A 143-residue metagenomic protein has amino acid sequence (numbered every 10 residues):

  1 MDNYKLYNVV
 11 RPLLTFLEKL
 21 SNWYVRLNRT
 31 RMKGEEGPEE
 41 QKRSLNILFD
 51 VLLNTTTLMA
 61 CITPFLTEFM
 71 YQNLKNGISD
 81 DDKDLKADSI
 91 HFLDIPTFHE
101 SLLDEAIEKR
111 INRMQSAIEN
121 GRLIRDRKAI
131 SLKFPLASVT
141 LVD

Functional and structural regions predicted by a protein language model:
M1-N28, I47-M59: Structured secondary-structure scaffolds
N8, L85-A87, L136: Short secondary-structure junction motifs
R26-N120, T140-V142: Acidic, turn-prone loop/beta-hairpin segments
I78-K83, R127-K133: Catalytic adenosine-cofactor/nucleotide-binding cores of aminoacyl-tRNA synthetases and other
A129-D143: Short glycine-rich, basic-tinged beta-strand/loop micro-motifs
